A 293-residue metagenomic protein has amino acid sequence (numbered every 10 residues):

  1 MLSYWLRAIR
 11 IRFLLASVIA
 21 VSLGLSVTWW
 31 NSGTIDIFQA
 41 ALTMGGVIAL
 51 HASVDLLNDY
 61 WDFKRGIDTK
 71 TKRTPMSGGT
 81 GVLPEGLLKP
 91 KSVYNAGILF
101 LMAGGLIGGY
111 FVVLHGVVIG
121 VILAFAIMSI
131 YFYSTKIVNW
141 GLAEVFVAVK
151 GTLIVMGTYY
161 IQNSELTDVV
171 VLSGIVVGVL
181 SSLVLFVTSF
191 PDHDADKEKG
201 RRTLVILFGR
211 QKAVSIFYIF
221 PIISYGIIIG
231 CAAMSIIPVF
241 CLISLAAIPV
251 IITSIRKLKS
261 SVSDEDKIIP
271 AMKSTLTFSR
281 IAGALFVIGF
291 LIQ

Functional and structural regions predicted by a protein language model:
M1-F38, L42, G46, V138-E144: Topogenic membrane-insertion module of multi-pass membrane proteins
V18-G24, F146-Y160, V177, I206-R210 (+1 more regions): Small-residue-rich segments of transmembrane alpha-helices in multi-pass membrane proteins, especially helix faces
L25-G45, G105-G120, V155-I175, I227-F240 (+1 more regions): Helix-coil boundary and interhelical linker segments in multi-pass alpha-helical membrane proteins
S32-L57, G120-V121, F125-Y131, V169-V187: Membrane-embedded alpha-helical segments that form the functional core of polytopic membrane enzymes, especially those
A49-T74, L183-V205: Acidic (Asp/Glu-rich) catalytic motifs at the cytosolic membrane interface
K72-V112, V205-I236, L276-A282: Multi-pass membrane catalytic core of lipid/isoprenoid biosynthesis enzymes
G79-D168: Intramembrane alpha-helical segments
I236-Q293: Extended hydrophobic alpha-helices typical of membrane-associated regions
